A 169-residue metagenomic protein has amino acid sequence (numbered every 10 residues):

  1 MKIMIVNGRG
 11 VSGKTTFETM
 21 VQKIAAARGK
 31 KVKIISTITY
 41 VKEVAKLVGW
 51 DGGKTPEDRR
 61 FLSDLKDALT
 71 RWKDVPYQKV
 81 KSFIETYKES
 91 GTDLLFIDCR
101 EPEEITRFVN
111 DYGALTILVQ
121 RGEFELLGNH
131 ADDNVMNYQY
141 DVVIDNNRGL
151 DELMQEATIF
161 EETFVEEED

Functional and structural regions predicted by a protein language model:
M1-M4: Extreme N-terminal starter segment of soluble prokaryotic enzymes
G8-R9: P-loop (Walker A) phosphate-binding loop of NTP-binding proteins
K14: Conserved lysine of the Walker
F17-E18: Post-Walker A alpha-helix
K23-K33: Post-Walker A helix-loop "phosphate-sensing" segment adjacent to the P-loop in P-loop NTPases
A25, G49, Y112: Active-site catalytic pocket residues across diverse enzymes, especially alpha/beta-hydrolases
K33-D93, R100: ATP-dependent small-molecule kinase phosphotransfer cores that center on conserved nucleotide phosphate-binding segments
I105, N110-D111, T116-D169: Small-molecule kinase domains that catalyze NTP-dependent phosphoryl transfer to phosphate-bearing small molecules
